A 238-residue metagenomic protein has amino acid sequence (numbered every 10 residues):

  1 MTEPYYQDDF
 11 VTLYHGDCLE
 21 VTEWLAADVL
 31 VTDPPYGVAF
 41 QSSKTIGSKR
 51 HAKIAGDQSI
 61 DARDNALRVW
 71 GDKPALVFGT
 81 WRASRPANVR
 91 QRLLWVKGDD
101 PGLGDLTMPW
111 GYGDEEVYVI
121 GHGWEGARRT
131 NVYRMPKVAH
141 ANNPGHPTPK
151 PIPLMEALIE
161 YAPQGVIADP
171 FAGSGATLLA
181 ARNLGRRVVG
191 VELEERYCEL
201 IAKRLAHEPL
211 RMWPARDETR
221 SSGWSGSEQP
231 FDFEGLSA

Functional and structural regions predicted by a protein language model:
M1, R186, V191, L210-M212 (+1 more regions): Short intrinsically disordered terminal tails
E3-T32, Y36-G190, R196-C198, A238: Core catalytic lobe of class I
H15-E20, S221-S227: Conserved SAM/SAH-binding loop
Y36-G37, R216, D232: Intrinsically disordered, low-complexity segments enriched in proline/serine/threonine
I201-A202: Conserved SAM-binding loop
P214-S222: Conserved phosphoryl-transfer catalytic core
